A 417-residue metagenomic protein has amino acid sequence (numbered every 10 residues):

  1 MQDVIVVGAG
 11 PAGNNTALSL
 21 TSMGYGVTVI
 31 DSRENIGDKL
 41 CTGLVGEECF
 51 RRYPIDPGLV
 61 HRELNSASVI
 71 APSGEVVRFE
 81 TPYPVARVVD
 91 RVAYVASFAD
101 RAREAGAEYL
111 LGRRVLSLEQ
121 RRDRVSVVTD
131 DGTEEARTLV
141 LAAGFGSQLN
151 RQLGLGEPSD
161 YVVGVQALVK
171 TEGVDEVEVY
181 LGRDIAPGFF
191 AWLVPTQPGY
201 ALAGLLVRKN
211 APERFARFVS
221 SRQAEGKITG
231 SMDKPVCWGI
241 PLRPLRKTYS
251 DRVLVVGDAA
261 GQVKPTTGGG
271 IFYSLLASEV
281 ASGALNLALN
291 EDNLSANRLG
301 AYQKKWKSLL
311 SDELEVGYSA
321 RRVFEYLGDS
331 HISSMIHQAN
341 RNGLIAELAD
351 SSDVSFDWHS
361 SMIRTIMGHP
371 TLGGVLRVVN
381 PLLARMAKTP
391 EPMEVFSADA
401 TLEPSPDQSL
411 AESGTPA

Functional and structural regions predicted by a protein language model:
M1-A12: Beta1/beta-strand and adjacent pyrophosphate-binding region of the FAD-binding site in flavoprotein oxidoreductases
V4-V6, V27, V253: Conserved hydrophobic helix-helix packing surfaces used for dimerization/oligomerization
A9, S19, M23, R101-M232: Predominantly flavin-linked oxidoreductase catalytic cores and closely associated redox partners
A12, N35, G146: Conserved Rossmann-like nucleotide-cofactor binding loop
T21-L40: Glycine-rich FAD pyrophosphate-binding loop
E47-S97: A conserved beta-strand/loop capping segment in the N-terminal third of enzymes that catalyze redox or closely related
K209-G300: FAD/FMN-dependent oxidoreductases across multiple families
N286-A417: C-terminal helical "tail/cap" subdomain of flavin- and related membrane-associated enzymes
